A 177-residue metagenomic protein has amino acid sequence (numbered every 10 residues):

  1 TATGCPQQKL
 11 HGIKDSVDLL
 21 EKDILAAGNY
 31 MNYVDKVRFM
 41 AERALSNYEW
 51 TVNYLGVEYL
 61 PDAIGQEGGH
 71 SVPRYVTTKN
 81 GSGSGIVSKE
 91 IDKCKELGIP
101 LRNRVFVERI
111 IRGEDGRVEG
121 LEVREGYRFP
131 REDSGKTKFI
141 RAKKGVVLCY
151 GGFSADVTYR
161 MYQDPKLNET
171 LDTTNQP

Functional and structural regions predicted by a protein language model:
T1, P100, G145-V147: Structural motif
T1-C5, Y162-L167: A glycine- and small-aliphatic-rich helix-loop capping segment at beta-alpha/alpha-beta transitions that lines
T1-D15: Conserved N-terminal glycine-rich FAD pyrophosphate-binding loop of Rossmann-like flavoproteins
Q7-H11, E21-W50: Dinucleotide-binding Rossmann-like beta1-alpha1 core, especially the glycine-rich loop that anchors the ADP
D23, A27-M31, E67-P73, Q163-N168: Short, conserved helix/loop micro-motifs enriched in His/Cys and acidic residues
A41-F139, K143, D156-R160: Conserved redox-cofactor binding core of oxidoreductases
L148-D164: Flavin (primarily FAD) binding-site architecture
L167-P177: A short acidic, glycine-rich active-site loop that binds or catalyzes chemistry on phosphate/adenosine moieties
